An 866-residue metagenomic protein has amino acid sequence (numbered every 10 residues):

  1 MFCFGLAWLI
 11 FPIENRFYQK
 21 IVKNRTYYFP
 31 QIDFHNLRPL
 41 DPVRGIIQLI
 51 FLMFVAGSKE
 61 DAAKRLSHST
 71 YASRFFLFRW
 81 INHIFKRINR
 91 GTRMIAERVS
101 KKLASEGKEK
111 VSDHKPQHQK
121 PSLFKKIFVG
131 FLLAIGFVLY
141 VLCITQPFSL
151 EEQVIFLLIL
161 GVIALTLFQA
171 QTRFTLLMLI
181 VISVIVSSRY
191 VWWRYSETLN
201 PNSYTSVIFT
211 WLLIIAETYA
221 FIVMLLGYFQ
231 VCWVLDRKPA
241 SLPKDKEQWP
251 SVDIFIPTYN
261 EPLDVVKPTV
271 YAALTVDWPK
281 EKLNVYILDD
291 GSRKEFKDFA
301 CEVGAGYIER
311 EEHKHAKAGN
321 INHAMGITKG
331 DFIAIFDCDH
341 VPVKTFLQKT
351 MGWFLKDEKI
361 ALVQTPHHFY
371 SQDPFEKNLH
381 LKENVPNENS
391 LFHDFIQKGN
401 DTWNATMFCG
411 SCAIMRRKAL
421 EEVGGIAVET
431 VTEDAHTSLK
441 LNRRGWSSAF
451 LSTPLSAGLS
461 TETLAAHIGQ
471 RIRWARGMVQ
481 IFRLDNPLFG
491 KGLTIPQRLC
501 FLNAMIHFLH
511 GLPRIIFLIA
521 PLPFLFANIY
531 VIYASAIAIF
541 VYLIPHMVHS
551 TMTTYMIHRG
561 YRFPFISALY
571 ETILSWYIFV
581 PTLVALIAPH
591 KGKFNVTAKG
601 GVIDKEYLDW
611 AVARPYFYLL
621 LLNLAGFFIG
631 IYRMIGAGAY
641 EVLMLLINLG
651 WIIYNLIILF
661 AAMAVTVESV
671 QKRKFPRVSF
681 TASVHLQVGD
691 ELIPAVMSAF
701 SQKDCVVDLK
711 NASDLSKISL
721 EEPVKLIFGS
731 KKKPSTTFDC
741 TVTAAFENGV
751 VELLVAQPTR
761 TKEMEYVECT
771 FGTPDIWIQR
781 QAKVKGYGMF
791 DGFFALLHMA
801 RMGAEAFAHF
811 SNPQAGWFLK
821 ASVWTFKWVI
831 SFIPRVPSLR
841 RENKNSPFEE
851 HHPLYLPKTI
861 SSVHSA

Functional and structural regions predicted by a protein language model:
M1-Q248, G511, A637-V667, G786-A866: N-terminal membrane-anchoring/stem segments of glycan-assembly enzymes
E151-A216, H507-G592, L608-K672: Membrane-embedded multi-pass helical conduit in multi-pass membrane proteins, especially envelope-biosynthetic
Q230, V234, I308-F332, K344-V431 (+3 more regions): Long helical/loop segments within the catalytic core of UDP-sugar-dependent glycosyltransferases, especially the large
S251-D253, N284, H436: Cell-envelope/extracellular polymer assembly enzymes that use nucleotide-activated donors
Y271-K282: Short, acidic, metal-binding catalytic loop of nucleotide-sugar glycosyltransferases
D289-F296, E312-H313: A conserved acidic beta->alpha catalytic loop
D337-V341: The conserved acidic donor/metal-binding loop of glycosyltransferases
Y607-A613, L620-A866: Structured alpha-helical
